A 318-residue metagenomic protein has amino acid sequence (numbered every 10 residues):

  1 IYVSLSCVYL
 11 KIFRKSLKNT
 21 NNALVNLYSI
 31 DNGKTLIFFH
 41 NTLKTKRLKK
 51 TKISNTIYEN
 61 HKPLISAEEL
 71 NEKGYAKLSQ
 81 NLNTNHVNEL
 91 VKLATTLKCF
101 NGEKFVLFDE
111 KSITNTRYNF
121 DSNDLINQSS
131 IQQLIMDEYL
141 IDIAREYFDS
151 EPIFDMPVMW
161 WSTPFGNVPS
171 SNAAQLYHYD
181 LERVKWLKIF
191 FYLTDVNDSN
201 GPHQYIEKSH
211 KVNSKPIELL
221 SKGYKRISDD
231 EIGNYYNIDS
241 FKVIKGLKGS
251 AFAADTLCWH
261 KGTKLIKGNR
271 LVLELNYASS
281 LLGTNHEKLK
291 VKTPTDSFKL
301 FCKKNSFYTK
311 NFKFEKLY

Functional and structural regions predicted by a protein language model:
V3-K11, S16-E72, L78-Q175: Non-heme Fe(II)-dependent double-stranded beta-helix
I12, K18, A23-V25, I53-N55 (+2 more regions): Non-heme Fe(II)/2-oxoglutarate
T84, R183, H260: Glycine-rich nucleotide phosphate-binding loop and flanking beta-alpha elements of Rossmann-like dinucleotide-binding
S150, Q175-E182, L193-P202, K208-K211: Active-site region of the double-stranded beta-helix
M156, S170-A173, L187-K188, S199-I206 (+2 more regions): A short secondary-structure junction signal
Q175-K185, D239-S240, G246, G268: A short beta-loop-beta micro-motif enriched in histidine and acidic residues
E182-D198, K245-G246, N276-S279: Short, conserved beta-strand element in jelly-roll/cupin
D198-C258: Double-stranded beta-helix
